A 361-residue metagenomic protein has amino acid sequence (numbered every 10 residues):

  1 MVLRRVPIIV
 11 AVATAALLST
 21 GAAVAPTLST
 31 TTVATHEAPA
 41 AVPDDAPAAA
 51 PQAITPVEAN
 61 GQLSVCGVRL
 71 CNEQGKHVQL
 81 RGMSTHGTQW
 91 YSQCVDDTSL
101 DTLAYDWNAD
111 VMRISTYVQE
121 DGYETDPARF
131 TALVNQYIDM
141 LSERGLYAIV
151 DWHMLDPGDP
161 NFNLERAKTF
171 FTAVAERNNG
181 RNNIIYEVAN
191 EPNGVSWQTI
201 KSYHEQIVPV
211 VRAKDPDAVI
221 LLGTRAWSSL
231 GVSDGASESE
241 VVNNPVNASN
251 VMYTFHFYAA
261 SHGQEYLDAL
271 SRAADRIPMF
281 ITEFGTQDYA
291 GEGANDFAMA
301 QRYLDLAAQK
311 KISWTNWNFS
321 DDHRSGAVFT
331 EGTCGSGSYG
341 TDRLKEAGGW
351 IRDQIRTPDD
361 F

Functional and structural regions predicted by a protein language model:
M1-H36: Secretory targeting and sorting signals
T14-A15, Y123, N161, G293: Alpha-helical transmembrane segments and their juxtamembrane interfaces
V33-V111, E124, T357: N-terminal carbohydrate-binding accessory modules
V57, G61-S64, G87, S92 (+5 more regions): Extracellular glycoside hydrolase catalytic/binding regions
N72, D151, E283: Acidic active-site catalytic centers that drive phospho-/nucleotidyl reactions and related ester hydrolyses
S84, V118, W152-D156, N190-P192 (+1 more regions): Short, histidine-centered active-site or binding-site loop motifs used for metal coordination, general acid-base
D96-P157, L164-T169, R212-K214, D296-K310: Aromatic-lined substrate-binding rim segments of carbohydrate-active enzymes
